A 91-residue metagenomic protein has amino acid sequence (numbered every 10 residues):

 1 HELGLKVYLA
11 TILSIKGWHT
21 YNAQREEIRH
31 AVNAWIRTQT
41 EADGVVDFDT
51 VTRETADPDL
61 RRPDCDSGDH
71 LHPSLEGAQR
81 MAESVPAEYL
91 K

Functional and structural regions predicted by a protein language model:
H1: Anion (oxyanion) recognition and catalysis
I12-K91: Catalytic His-Asp segment of secreted/periplasmic serine-dependent ester chemistry enzymes
